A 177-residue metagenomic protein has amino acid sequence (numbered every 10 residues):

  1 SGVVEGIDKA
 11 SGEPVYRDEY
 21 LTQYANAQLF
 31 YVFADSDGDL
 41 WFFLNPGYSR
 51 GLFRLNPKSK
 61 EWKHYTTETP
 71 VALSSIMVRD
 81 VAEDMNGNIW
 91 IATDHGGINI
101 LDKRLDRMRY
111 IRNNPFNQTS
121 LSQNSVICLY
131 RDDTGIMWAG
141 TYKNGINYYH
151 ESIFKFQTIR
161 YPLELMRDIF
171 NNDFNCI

Functional and structural regions predicted by a protein language model:
S1-I177: Carboxylate-rich, polar loop motifs that coordinate divalent cations or form catalytic acidic clusters
